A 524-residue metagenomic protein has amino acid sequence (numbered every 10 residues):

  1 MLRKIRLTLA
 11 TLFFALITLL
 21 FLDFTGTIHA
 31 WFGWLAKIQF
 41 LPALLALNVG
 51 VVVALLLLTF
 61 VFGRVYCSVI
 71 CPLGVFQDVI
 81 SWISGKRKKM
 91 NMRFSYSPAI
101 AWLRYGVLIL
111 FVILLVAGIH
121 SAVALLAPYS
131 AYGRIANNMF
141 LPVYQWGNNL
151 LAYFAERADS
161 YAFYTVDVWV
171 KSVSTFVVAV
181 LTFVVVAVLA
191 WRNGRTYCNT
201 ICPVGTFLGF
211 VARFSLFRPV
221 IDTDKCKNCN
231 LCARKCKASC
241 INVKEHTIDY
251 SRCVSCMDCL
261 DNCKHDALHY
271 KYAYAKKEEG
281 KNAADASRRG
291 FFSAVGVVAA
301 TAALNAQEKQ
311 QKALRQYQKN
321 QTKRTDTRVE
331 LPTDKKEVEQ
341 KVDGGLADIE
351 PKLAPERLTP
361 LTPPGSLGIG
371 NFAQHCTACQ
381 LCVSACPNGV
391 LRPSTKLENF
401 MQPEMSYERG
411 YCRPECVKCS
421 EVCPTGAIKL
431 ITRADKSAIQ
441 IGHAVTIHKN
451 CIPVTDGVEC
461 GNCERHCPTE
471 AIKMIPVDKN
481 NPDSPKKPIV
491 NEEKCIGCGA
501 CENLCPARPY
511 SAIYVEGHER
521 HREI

Functional and structural regions predicted by a protein language model:
M1-H246, S251-R252, D258-I524: Non-ligating segments of multi-cofactor redox enzymes
